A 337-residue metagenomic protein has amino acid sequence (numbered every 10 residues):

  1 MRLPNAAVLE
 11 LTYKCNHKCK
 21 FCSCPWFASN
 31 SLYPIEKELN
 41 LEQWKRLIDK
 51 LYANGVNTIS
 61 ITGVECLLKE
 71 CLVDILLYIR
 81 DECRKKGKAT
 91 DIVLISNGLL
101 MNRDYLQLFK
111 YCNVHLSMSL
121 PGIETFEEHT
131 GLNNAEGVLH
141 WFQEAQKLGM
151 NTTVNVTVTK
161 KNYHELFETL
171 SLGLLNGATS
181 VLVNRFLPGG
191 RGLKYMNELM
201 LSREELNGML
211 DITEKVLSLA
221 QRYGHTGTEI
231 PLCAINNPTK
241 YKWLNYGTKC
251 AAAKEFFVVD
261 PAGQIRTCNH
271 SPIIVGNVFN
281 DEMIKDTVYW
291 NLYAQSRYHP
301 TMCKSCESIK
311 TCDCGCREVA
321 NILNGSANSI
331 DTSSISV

Functional and structural regions predicted by a protein language model:
R2-L39: Canonical Radical SAM [4Fe-4S] cluster-binding loop centered on the CxxxCxxC motif and its immediate flanking residues
C24-P34, P272-V275, K310-S336: Iron-sulfur (Fe-S) cluster-binding segments and ferredoxin-like electron-carrier domains, especially [2Fe-2S]
A28, L41-T62, K69-L187: Radical SAM/AdoMet-radical enzyme domain recognition
N40-L47, I284-T287, L323-V337: Short microdomains enriched in Cys/His and/or Lys/Arg
E204-K240, Q264-D313, E318: C-terminal accessory region of radical SAM enzymes
T239-T248: Short, basic/aromatic recognition patches
C250-K254: Short, small/polar residue-rich loop motifs at catalytic or cofactor-binding pockets
V259-D260: Short, acidic, Ser/Thr-enriched surface-loop or helix-capping motifs
